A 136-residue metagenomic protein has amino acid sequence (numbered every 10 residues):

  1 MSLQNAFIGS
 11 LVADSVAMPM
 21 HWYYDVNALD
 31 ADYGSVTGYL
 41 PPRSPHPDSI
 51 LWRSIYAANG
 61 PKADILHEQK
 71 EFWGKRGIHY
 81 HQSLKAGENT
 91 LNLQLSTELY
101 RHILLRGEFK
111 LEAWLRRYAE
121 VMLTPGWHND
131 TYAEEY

Functional and structural regions predicted by a protein language model:
M1-Y136: Structured, active/binding-site neighborhoods that engage oxygen-rich ligands
